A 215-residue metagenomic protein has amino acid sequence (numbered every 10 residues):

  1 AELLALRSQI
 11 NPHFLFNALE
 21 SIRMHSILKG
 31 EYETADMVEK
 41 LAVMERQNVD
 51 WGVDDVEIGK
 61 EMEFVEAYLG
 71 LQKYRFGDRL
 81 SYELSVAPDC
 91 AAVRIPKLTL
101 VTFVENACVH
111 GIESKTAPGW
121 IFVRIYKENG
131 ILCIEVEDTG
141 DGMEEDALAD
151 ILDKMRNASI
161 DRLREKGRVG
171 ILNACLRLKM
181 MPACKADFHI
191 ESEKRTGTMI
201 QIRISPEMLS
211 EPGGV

Functional and structural regions predicted by a protein language model:
A1-H189, M199: Two-component histidine phosphotransfer core
I190-V215: C-terminal end segment of the histidine kinase catalytic
